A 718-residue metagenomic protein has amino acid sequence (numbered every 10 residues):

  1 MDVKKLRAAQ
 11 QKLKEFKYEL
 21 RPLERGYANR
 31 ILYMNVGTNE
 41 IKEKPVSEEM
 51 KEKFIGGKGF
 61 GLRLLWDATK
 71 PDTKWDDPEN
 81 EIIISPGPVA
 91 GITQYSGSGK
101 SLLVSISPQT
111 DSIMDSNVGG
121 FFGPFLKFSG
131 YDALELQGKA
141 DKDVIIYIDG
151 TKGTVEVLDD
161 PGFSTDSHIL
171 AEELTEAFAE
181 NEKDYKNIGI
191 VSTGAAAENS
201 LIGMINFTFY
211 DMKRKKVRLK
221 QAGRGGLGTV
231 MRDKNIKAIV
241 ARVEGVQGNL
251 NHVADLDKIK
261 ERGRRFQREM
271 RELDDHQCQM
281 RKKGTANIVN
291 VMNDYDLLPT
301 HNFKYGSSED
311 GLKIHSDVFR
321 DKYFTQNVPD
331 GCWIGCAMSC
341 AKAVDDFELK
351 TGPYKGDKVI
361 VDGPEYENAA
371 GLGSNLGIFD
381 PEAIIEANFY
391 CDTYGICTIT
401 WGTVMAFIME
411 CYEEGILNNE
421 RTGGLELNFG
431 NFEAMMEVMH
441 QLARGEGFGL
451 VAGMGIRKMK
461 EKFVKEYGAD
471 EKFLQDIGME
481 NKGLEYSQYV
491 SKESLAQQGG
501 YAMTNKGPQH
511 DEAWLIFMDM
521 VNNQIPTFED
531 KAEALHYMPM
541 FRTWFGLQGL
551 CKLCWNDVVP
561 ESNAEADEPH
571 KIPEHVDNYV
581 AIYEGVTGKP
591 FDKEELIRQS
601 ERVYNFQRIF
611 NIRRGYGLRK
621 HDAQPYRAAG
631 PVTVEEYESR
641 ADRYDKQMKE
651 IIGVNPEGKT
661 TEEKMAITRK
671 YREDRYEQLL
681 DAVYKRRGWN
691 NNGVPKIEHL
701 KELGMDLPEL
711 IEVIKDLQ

Functional and structural regions predicted by a protein language model:
M1-G311, G331: Conserved N-terminal structural segment that caps and organizes enzyme catalytic cores in eukaryotes
D77, S98-K100, T175-A179, K183-I190 (+1 more regions): Extended C-terminal regions of large enzymes
